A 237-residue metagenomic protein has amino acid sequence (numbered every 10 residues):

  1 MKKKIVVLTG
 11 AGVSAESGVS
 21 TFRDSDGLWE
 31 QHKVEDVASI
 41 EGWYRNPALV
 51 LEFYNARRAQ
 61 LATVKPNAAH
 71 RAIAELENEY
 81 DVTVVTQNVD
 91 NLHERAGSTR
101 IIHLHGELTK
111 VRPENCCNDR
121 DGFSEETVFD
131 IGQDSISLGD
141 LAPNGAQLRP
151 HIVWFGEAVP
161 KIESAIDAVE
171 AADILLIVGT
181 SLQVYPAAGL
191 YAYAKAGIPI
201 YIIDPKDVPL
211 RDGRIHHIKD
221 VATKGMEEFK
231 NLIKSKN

Functional and structural regions predicted by a protein language model:
M1-N237: Conserved catalytic core of sirtuin-type NAD+-dependent deacylases
